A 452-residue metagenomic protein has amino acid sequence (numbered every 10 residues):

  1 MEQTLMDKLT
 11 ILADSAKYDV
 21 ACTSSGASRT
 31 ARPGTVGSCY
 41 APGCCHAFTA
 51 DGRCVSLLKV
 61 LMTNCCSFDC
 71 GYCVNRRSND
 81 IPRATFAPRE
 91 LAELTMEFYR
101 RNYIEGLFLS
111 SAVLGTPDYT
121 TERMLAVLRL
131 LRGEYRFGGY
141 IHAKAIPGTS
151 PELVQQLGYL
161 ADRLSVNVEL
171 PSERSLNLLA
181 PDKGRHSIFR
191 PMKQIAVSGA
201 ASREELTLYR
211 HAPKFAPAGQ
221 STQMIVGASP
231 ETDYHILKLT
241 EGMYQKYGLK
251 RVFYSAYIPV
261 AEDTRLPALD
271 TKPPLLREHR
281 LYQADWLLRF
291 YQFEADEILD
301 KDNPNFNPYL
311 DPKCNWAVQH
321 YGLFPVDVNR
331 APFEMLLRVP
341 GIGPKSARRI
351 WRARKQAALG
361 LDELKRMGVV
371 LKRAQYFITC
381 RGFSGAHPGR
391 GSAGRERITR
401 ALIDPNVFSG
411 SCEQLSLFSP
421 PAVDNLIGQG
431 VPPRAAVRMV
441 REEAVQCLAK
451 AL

Functional and structural regions predicted by a protein language model:
M1, K214-A216, Y234-Q245, L275-R277 (+3 more regions): Long C-terminal interaction/binding lobes of large macromolecular proteins
M1-C65, V370, I378, A386-L452: Flexible, acidic/Gly-rich N-terminal and inter-domain linker regions that tether and position cofactor-handling modules
M1-F68, Y72-T222, V226-P230, M243 (+2 more regions): Conserved Radical SAM active-site core
N177, F189-A196, G227-H235, E241-P312: A structural motif corresponding to the C-terminal lobe/cap of the Radical SAM core domain
R265-L337, R373-A422, A451: Long, highly charged, low-complexity intrinsically disordered interaction regions that mediate electrostatic DNA/RNA
A353-R354: Residue-level signature of tetratricopeptide-repeat
